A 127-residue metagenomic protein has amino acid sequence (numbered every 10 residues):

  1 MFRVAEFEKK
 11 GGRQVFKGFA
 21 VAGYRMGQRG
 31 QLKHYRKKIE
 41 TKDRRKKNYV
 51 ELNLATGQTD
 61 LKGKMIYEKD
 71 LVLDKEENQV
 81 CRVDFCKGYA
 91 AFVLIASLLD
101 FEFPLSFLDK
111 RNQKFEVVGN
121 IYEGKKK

Functional and structural regions predicted by a protein language model:
M1-K127: Secondary-structure transition motif
